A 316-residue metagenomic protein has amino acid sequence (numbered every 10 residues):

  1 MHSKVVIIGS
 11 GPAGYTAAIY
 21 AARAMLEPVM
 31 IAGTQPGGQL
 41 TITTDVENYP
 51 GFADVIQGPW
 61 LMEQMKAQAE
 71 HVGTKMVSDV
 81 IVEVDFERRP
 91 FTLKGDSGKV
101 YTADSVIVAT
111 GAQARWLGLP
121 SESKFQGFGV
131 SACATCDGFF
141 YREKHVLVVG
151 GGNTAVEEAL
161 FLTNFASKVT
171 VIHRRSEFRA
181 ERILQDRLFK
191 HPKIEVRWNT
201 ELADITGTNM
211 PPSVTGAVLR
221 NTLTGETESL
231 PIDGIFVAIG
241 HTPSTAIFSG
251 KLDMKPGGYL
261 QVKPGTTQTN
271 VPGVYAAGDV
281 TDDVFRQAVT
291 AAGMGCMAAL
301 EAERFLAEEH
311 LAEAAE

Functional and structural regions predicted by a protein language model:
H2-K4, S78, R142-K144, N199 (+1 more regions): Phosphate-coordination loops involved in phosphoryl transfer and adenosine-cofactor binding
S3-V72, V156-R182, F189, R197 (+1 more regions): Beta1-alpha1 glycine-rich phosphate/pyrophosphate-binding loop at the start of Rossmann-like nucleotide-binding domains
G9, A32, T110, G150 (+3 more regions): Short beta-strand/turn micro-motifs composed of small residues that flank or help shape donor/cofactor-binding pockets
G11-P12, Q35, A112-A114, N153-T154 (+1 more regions): Residue-level detector of alpha-helix initiation sites
A69-G95, V100-Y101, N164-P264, R304-E316: A Rossmann-like FAD-binding core segment of flavoenzymes
M76-F139: Glycine/small-residue-rich loop that forms an oxyanion/phosphate-binding "nest" at active or ligand-binding sites
G118, S123-F140, I239-F285, M294 (+1 more regions): FAD-site-proximal beta/loop scaffold in flavoenzymes
